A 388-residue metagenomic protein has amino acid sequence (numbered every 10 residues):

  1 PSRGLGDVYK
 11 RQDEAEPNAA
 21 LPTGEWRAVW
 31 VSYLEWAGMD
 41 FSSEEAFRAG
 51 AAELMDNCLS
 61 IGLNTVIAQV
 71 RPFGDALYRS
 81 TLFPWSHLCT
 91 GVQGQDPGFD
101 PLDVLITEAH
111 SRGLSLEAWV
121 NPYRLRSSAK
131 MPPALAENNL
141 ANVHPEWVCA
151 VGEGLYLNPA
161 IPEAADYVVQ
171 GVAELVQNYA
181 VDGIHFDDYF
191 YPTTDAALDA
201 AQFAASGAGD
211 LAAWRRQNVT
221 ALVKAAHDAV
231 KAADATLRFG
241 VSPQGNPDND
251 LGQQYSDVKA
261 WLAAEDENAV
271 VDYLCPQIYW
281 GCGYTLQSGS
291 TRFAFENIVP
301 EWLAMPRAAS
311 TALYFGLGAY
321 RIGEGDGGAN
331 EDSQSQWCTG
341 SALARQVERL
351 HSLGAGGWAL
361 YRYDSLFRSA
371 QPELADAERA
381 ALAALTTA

Functional and structural regions predicted by a protein language model:
P1-Y9: Single conserved hydrophobic/aromatic residue that forms the stacking wall/gate of nucleotide- or nucleobase-binding
T23-F47, E117-E174, N178: Active-site-adjacent "subsite" loops/lids of carbohydrate-active enzymes
L34-E45, F83-G98, V151-D166, A208-N218 (+3 more regions): The substrate-binding groove and active-site-proximal loops of carbohydrate-active enzymes, especially glycoside
F47, R112, A141-E267, Q277-W280: Polysaccharide-binding and catalytic clefts of secreted carbohydrate-active enzymes
A49-A76, N178-D182, E267-Y273, A355-G357: Catalytic domains of carbohydrate-active enzymes, especially glycoside hydrolases
I61-P97: Aromatic-lined carbohydrate-binding/catalytic grooves of carbohydrate-active enzymes
A76-T90, R124-G152, D188-G207, N330-S335: Aromatic- and acidic-residue-enriched segments that line the glycan-binding/catalytic groove of carbohydrate-active
E265-T291, E301-W302, A309-A388: Substrate-binding cleft of secreted/luminal carbohydrate-active enzymes
